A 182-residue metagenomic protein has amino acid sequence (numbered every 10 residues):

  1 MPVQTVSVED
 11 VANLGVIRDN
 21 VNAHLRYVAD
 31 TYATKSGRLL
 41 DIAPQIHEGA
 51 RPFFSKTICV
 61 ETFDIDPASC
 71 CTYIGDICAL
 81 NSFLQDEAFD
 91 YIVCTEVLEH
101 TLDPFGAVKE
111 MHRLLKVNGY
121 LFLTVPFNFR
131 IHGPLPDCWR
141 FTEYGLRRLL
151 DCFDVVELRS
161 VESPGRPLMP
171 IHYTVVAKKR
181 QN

Functional and structural regions predicted by a protein language model:
M1-E87, Y91: Conserved N-terminal segment of class I S-adenosyl-L-methionine
S69-C71, F129-P134: A short acidic, helix-capping loop that chelates divalent metal ions and anchors anionic groups
Y91-V97: A short beta-strand submotif of the Rossmann-like class I SAM-dependent methyltransferase core that lines
F105-Y120: A short glycine-rich, Lys/Arg-flanked "PGG" loop and its adjoining helix->strand segment in the class I
L123-V125: Acidic carboxylate diad motif detector
C138-D154: Short alpha-helix
D154-G165: Conserved S-adenosyl-L-methionine
P167-N182: Core SAM-dependent methyltransferase catalytic element
